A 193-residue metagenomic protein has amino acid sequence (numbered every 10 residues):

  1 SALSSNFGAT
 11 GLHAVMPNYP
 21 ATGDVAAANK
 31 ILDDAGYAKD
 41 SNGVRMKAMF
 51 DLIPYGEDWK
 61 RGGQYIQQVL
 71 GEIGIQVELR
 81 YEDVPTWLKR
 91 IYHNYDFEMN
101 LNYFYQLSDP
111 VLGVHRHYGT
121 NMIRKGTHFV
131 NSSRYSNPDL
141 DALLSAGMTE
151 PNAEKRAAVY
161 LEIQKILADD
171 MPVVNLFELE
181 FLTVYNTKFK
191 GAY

Functional and structural regions predicted by a protein language model:
S1-P17, D58-Q68, P85-Y193: Detector for C-terminal structural segments
P17-G23: DNA breakage-rejoining catalytic core of tyrosine-based enzymes
V25-M49: Immediate post-signal peptide segment of exported/extracytoplasmic ligand-binding proteins
V25-N29, L52-Q67: Bilobed "Venus flytrap"/periplasmic-binding protein-like clamshell domains and structurally analogous long
D40-S41, L79-Y81, V159: Surface-exposed patches in mature extracellular/periplasmic domains of secreted proteins
R45-P54, E78: Short, well-ordered beta-strand elements
E72-P85: Short, well-structured beta-strand/strand-turn elements
